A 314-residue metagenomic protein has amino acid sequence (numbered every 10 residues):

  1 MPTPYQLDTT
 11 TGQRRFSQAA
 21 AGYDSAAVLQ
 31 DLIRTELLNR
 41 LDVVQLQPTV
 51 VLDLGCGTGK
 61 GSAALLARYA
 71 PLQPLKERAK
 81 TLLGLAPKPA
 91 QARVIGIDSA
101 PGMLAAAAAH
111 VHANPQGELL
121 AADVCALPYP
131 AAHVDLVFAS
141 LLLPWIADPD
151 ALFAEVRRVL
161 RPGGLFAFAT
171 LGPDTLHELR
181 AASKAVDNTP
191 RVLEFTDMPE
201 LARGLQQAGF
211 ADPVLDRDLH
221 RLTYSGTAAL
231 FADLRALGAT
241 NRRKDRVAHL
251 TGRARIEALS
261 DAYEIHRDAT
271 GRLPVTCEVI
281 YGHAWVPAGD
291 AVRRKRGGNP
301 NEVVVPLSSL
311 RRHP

Functional and structural regions predicted by a protein language model:
P2-N39: Class I SAM-dependent methyltransferase Rossmann-like catalytic core, especially the SAM/SAH-binding loop
V28-T49, A64-A67: Conserved alpha-helix/loop element of class I SAM-dependent methyltransferases that forms part of the SAM/SAH-binding
V50-L127: Class I SAM-dependent methyltransferase SAM/SAH-binding core
C125-V137: A short acidic, Gly/Pro-enriched loop at the edge of an enzyme's catalytic core that lines a small-molecule cofactor
D135-D148: A short SAM/SAH-binding and catalytic strip from SAM-dependent methyltransferases
D150-P162: A short glycine-rich, Lys/Arg-flanked "PGG" loop and its adjoining helix->strand segment in the class I
L165-A229, A236-L250: Conserved catalytic/acceptor-binding region of the Class I
D218-P314: Conserved Class I S-adenosyl-L-methionine
